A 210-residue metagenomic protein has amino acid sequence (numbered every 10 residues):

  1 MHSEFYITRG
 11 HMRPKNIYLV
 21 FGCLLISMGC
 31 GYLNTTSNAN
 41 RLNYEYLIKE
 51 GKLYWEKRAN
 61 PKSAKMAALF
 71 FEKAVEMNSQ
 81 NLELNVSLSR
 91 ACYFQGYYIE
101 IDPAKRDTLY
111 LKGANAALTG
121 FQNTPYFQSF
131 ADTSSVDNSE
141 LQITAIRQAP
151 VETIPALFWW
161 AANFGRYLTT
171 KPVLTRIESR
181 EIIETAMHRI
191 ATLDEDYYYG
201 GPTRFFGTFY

Functional and structural regions predicted by a protein language model:
M1-P14: N-terminal secretory signal peptides that target proteins for export/translocation
K15-V20: Sec-dependent signal peptide recognition, specifically the positively charged N-region followed immediately by
T36, L42-E72, L88-R189, P202-Y210: Short coil/linker segments at helix-helix boundaries
S79, P125, V151, E195-Y197: Short coil turns that delineate tetratricopeptide repeat
L193-Y198, T203: Mid-length scaffold segments of soluble, non-membrane domains
